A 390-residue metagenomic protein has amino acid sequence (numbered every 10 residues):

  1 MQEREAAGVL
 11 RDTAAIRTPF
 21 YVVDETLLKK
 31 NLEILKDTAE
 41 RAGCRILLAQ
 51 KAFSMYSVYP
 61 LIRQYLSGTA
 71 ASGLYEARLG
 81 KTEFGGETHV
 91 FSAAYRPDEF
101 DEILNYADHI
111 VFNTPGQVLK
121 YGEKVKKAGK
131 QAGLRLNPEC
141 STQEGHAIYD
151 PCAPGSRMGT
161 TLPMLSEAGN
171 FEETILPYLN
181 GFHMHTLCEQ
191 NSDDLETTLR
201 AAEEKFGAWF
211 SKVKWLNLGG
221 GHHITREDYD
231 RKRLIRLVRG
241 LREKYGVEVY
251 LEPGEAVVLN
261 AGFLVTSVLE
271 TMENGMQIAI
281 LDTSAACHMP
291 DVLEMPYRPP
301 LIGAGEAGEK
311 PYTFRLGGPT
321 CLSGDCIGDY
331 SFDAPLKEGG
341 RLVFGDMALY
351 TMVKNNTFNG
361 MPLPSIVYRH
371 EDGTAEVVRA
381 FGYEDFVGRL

Functional and structural regions predicted by a protein language model:
E5-G85, F91-Y95, E99, S284 (+2 more regions): N-terminal capping/small domains of soluble enzymes
C44-W215, L237-G240: Active-site-proximal beta-alpha core segment in soluble small-molecule metabolic enzymes
A49, T186-L187, L216-T225, P253-E255: Glycine-rich beta-strand-to-loop/alpha-helix junction loops that act as flexible
E102, E123-K124, Q143-I148, D194-L195 (+4 more regions): Short acidic, glycine/serine/threonine-rich loops at helix termini
C140-T142, C188, I224, V257 (+1 more regions): Feature marks short, surface-exposed loop/turn motifs that line or immediately flank catalytic pockets and channel
E196-A201, D230-R236, T266, S331: Charged helix-capping and loop-helix junction motifs
L237, E248, P253-L390: Charged (often Lys/Glu-rich) extended helix/loop segments that serve as interaction or gating elements
